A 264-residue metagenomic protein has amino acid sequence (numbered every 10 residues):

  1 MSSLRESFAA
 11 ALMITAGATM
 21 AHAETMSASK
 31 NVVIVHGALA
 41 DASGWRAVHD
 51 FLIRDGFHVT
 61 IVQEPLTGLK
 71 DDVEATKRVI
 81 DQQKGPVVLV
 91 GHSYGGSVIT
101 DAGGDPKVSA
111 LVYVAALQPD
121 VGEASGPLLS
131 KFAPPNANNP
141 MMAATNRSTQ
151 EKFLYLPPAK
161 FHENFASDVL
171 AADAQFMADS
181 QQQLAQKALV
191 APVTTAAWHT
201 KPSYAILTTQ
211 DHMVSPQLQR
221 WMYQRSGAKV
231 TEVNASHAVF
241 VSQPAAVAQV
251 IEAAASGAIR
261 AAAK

Functional and structural regions predicted by a protein language model:
E24-K84: Active-site catalytic motif of lipid deacylating hydrolases and related acyltransferases
G37-A40, S93-Y94, L117: Active-site glycine-rich loops that stabilize anionic/oxyanionic intermediates across multiple enzyme folds
V90-G95, I99: Gly/Ala-rich beta-loop-alpha elbow adjacent to hydrolase catalytic centers
K107-V108, V112-T149, L154, P158 (+1 more regions): Flexible "cap/lid" loop of the alpha/beta hydrolase fold
F176-H199, T209: Active-site nucleophile elbow and catalytic-triad environment of alpha/beta-hydrolase enzymes
A205-L207: Short beta-strand/loop motif that positions the catalytic acidic residue of the alpha/beta-hydrolase fold
T209-N234, V241, A254: Conserved loop-alpha-helix segment in the C-terminal half of the alpha/beta-hydrolase fold that carries the catalytic
T231-K264: Catalytic active-site module of serine/aspartate enzymes centered on a nucleophile-bearing elbow/loop
